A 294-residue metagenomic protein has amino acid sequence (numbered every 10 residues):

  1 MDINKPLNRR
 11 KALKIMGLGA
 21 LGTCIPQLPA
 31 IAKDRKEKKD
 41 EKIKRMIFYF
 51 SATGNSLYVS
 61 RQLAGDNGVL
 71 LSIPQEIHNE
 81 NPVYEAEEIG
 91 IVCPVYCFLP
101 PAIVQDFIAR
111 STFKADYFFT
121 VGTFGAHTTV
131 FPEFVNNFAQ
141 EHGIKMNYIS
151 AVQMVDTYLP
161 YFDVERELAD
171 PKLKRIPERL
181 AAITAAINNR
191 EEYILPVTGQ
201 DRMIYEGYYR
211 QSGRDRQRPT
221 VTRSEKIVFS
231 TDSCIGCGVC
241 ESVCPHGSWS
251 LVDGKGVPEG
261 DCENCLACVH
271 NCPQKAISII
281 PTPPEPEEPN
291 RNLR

Functional and structural regions predicted by a protein language model:
N4-K5, K11-A32: N-terminal export signals
Q27-A52, Y58-V59: C-terminal segment of N-terminal export signals and the immediately downstream linker at the start of the mature
A30-I31, F229-E263, A267-E285: Iron-sulfur cluster-binding cysteine motifs and their immediate structural context in ferredoxin-like electron-transfer
N55, V59, F131, A276: Conserved alpha-helical elements of sugar-nucleotide-dependent glycosyltransferases
R61-V69: Short helix-loop-beta junction
V69-E76, V252-D253: Short gly/ser/thr-rich secondary-structure transition/capping motifs
P74-M154: Helix-loop-strand module that forms the ligand-binding subsite of alpha/beta enzymes
S150-I235, T282-R294: Ferredoxin-type iron-sulfur electron-transfer modules and their immediate structural context
